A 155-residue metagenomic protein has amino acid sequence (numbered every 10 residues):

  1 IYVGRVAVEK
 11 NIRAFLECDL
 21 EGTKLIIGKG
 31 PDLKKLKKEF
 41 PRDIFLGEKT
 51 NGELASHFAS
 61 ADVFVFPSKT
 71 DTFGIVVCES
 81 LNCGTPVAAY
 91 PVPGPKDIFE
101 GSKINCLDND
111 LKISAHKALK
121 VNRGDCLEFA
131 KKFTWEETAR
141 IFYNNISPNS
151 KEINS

Functional and structural regions predicted by a protein language model:
I1-K10, L16-L25: Conserved donor-binding/catalytic core segment of Leloir-type glycosyltransferases
L33-E53: Nucleotide-activated donor-binding/catalytic signature segment of Leloir-type glycosyltransferases, i.e., the conserved
E48, S56-A61, F142: Short alpha-helical donor nucleotide-sugar binding micro-motif in glycosyltransferases
K69: Aromatic "clamp/platform" in nucleotide-sugar-dependent glycosyltransferases that forms part of the donor/acceptor
P86-A89: Short hydrophobic beta-strand element within catalytic cores of glycosyltransferases and related nucleotide-activated
P91-V92, K96-K117: Change "using UDP/GDP/dTDP sugars" to "using nucleotide sugars
L119-S155: A charged, aromatic-enriched C-terminal amphipathic alpha-helix characteristic of glycosyltransferases across folds
